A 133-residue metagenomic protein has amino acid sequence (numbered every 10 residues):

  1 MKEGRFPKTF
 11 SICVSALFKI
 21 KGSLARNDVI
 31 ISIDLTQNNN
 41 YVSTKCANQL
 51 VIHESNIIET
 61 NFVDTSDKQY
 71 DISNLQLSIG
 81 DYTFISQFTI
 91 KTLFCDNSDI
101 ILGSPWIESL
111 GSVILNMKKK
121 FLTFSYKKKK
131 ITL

Functional and structural regions predicted by a protein language model:
M1, A16-F18, L50: Short hydrophobic/aromatic-rich motifs at helix boundaries and adjacent loops
M1-C13: Aspartyl protease catalytic domain
F10-V29: A short acidic-Thr-Gly-centered motif at the start of a beta-strand
D28, L35-L133: Aspartic protease core domain of the pepsin/retropepsin superfamily
